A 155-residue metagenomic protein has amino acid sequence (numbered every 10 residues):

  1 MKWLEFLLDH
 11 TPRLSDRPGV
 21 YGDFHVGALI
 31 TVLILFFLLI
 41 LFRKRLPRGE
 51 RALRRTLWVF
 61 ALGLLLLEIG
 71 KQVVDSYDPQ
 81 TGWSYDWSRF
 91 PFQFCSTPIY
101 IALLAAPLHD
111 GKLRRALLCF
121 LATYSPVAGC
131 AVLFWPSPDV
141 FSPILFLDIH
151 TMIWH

Functional and structural regions predicted by a protein language model:
M1-I34: Hydrophobic transmembrane alpha-helical segments in integral membrane proteins
V26, F90-C95, I149-H155: Membrane-interface loop-to-helix entry segments
V26-K44, A61-G70: Hydrophobic core of alpha-helical transmembrane segments in multi-pass integral membrane proteins
I40-P47, S76, L104-P107: C-terminal ends of transmembrane helices
R45, I69-T81, L133-S142: Juxtamembrane "helix-exit" motif on the non-cytosolic side of transmembrane helices
E50-L62, L113-A122: Membrane-interfacial loop-to-transmembrane alpha-helix junctions, especially the N-terminal start
A52-A106: A glycine-rich, hydrophobic loop/mini-helix early in the fold
A105-H155: Membrane-proximal helix-loop-helix units in multi-pass membrane proteins
